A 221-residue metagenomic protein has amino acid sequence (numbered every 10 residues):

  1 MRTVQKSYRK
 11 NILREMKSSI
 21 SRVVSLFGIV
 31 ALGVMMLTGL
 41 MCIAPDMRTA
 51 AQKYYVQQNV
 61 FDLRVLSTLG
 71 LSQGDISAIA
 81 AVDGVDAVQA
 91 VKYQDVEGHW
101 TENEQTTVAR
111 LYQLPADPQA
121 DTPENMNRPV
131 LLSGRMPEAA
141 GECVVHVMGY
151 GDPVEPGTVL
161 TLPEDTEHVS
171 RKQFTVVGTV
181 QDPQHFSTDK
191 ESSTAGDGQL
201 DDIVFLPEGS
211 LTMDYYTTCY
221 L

Functional and structural regions predicted by a protein language model:
R2-L221: Membrane transport/envelope proteins' first extracytoplasmic loop
